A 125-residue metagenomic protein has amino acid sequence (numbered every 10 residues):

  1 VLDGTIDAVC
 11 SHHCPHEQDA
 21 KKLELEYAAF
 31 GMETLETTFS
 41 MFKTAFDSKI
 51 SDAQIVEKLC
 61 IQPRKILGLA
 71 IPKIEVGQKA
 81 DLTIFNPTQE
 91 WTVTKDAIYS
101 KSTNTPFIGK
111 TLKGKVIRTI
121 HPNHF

Functional and structural regions predicted by a protein language model:
V1-D3: Acidic, glycine-rich loop-and-beta core segments that form the ion-binding/anion-interacting portion of active sites
T5-V9, H13-P87: His/Asp/Glu-enriched, well-ordered alpha-helical/loop segment that forms or immediately abuts the divalent-metal
K79-F125: C-terminal cap of metal-dependent C-N hydrolases
